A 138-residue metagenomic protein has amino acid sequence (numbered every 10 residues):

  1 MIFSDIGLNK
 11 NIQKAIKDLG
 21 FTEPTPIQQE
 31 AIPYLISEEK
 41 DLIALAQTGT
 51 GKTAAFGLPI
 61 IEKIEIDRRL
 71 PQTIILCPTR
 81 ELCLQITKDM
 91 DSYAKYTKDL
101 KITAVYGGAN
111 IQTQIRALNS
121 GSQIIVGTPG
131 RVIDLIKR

Functional and structural regions predicted by a protein language model:
M1-L45: Conserved pre-motif I regulatory segment
D5, K10-D18, R68-K137: Conserved nucleic-acid-binding Ia/Ib motif block in the N-terminal RecA-like helicase ATPase lobe
F21, A46-G49, E62, M90: Structured catalytic cores of enzymes that bind and process phosphorylated ligands/cofactors
P24-P26, P33-Y34, P59, P78-R80 (+1 more regions): Proline-centered helix-kink/hinge sites
I27, L45-T50, I74-T79: Conserved helicase ATPase motor motifs in RecA-like P-loop NTPase domains
Y34-L35, K63, Q85, L135: Residues that scaffold the ATP/ADP-binding catalytic core of kinase and kinase-like folds
E39-I60: Walker A/P-loop
